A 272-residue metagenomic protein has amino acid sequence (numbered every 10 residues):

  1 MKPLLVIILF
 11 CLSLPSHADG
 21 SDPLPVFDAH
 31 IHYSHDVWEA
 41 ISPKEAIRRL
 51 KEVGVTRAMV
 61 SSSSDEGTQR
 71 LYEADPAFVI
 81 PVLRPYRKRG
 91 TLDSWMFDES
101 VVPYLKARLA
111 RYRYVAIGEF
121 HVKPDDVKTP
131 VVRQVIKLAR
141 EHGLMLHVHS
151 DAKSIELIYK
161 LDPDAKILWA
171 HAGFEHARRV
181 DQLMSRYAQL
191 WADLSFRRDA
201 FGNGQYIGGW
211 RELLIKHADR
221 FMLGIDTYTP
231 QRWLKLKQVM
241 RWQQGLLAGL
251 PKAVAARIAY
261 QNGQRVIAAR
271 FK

Functional and structural regions predicted by a protein language model:
K2-P3, D19-H30, K44-S61, E66 (+2 more regions): Mid-to-C-terminal alpha-helical segments outside catalytic/metal-binding sites
L4-L12: Sec-dependent N-terminal signal peptides
L14-A18: Sec/Tat signal peptide C-region and signal peptidase I cleavage site
D19-G20, E66-M145, W191, F196-D199: Active-site gating/metal-coordination segments in enzymes
F27-I31, A58-V60, I80-R84, A116-G118 (+4 more regions): Hydrophobic faces of well-ordered beta-strands that scaffold small-molecule active sites in alpha/beta enzyme cores
I31-S42, R89-F97, F201: Acidic/histidine-rich helix-loop elements that form or flank divalent-metal/phosphate-binding sites at the catalytic
H32-S34, S63-S64, R84-K88, F120-K123 (+4 more regions): Active-site beta-loop-alpha junctions enriched in small/polar residues
D126-L223: Catalytic pocket-lining loop regions of alpha/beta-barrel enzymes, especially the amidohydrolase/enolase/GH5 lineages
